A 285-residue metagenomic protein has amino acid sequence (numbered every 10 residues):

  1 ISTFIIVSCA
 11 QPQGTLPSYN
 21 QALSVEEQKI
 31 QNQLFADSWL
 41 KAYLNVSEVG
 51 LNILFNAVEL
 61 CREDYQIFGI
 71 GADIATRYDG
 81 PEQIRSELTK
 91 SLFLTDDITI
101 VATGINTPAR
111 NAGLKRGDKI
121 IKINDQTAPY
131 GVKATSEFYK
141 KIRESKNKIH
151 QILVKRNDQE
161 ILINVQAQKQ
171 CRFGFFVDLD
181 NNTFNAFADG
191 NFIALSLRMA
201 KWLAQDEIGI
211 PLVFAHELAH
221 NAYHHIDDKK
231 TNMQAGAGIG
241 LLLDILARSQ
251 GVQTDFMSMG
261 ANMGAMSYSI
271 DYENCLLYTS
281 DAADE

Functional and structural regions predicted by a protein language model:
C9-V25: Bacterial Sec signal peptide processing site at the extreme N-terminus
D37-T99, N164-Q166: PDZ/PDZ-like peptide-tail recognition elements
T76-S91, C171-N191: Catalytic zinc-binding patch centered on the HExxH motif and its immediate surroundings that defines zinc-dependent
A109-K133: Conserved PDZ fold ligand-binding element
S136-F176: PDZ-domain C-terminal substructure recognizer with occasional recognition of PDZ-binding tails
R198-L212: Short pre-active-site segment immediately N-terminal to the catalytic Zn-binding motif
L218-Q234: Catalytic Zn2+-binding segment of zinc metalloproteases
Y278-E285: Conserved small/polar residues in nucleotide/adenosyl-binding loops
